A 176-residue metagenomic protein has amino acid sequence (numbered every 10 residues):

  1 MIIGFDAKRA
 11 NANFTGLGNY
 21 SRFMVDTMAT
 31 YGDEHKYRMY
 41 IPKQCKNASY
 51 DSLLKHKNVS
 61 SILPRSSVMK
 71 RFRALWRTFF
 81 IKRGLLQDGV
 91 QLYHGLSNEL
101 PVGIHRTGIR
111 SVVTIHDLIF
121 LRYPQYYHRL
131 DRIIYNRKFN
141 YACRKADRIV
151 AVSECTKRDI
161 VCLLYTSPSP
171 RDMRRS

Functional and structural regions predicted by a protein language model:
M1-S167: Carbohydrate transferase catalytic cores enriched for Leloir-type hexosyltransferases
Y165-S176: Single conserved hydrophobic/aromatic residue that forms the stacking wall/gate of nucleotide- or nucleobase-binding
